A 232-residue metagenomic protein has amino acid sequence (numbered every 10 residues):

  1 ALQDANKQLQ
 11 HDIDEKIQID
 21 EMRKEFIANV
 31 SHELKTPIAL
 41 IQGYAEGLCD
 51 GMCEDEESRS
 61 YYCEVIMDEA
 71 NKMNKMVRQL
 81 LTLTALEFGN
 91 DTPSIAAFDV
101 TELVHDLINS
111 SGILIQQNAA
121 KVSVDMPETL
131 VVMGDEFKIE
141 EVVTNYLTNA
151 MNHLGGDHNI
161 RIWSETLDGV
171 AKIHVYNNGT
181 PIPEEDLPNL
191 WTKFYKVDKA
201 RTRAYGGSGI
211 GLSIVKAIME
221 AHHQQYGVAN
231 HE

Functional and structural regions predicted by a protein language model:
A1-E21: Conserved signal-transmission helix
D68-N74: Short alpha-helical segment of the dimerization/phosphotransfer core of two-component systems
S94-A97, Q116, K121-V131: Conserved catalytic submotifs in the C-terminal HATPase_c
A150-M151: Short helix-loop "hinge" at the ATP-lid/N-box region of the Bergerat-fold HATPase_c
D157-G169: Short beta-strand/loop element within the Bergerat-fold HATPase_c
I182-K196: Short conserved segment of the HATPase_c
